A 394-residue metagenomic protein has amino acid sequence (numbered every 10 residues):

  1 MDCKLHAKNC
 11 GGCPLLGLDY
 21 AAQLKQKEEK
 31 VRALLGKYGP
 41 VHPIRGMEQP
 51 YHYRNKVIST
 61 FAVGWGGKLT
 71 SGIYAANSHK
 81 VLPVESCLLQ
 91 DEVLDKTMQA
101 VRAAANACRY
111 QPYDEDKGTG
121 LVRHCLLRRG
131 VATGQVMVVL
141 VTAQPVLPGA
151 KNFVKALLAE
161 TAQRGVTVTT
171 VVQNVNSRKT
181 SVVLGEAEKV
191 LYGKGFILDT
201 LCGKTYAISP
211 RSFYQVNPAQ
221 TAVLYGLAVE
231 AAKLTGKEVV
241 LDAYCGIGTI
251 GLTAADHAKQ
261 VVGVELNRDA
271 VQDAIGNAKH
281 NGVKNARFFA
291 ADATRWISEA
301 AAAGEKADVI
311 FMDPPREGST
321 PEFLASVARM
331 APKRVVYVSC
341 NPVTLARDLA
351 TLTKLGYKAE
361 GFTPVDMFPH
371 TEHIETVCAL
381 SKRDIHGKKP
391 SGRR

Functional and structural regions predicted by a protein language model:
C3-L5, C10-C13, C340: Short cysteine clusters
G11-D114, L127, A132, V146-L147: Extended interfacial segments that mediate partner engagement and assembly in macromolecular machines
P43, K56, H124, T170 (+1 more regions): Extracellular/lumenal ectodomain signal focusing on beta-strand-rich modules and carbohydrate-recognition contexts
N55, G134-V136, K237-E238: Nucleotide donor/acceptor-binding cores
G72-A75, V139-V141, A274: Short, acidic/hydrophobic/Gly-rich beta-strand patch recurrent on exposed beta strands that often constitutes part
P112-T119, V240: Short helix/loop segment immediately N-terminal to the Walker
L127, G134-A143, T205-S209, V309: Short, aliphatic-rich beta-strand segments
P148-R394: Rossmann-like S-adenosyl-L-methionine
